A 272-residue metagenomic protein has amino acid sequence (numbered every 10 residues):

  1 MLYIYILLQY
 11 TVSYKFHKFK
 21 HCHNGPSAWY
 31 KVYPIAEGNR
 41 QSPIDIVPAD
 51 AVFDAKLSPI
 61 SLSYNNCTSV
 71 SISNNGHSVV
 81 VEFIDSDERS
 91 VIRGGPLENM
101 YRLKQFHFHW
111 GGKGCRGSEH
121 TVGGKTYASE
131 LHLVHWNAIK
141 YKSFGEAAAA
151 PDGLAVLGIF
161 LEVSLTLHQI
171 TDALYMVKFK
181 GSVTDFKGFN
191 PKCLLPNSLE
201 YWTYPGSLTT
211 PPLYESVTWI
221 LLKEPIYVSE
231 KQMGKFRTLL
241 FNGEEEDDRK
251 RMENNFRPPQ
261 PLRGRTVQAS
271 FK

Functional and structural regions predicted by a protein language model:
M1-K272: Alpha-carbonic anhydrase
